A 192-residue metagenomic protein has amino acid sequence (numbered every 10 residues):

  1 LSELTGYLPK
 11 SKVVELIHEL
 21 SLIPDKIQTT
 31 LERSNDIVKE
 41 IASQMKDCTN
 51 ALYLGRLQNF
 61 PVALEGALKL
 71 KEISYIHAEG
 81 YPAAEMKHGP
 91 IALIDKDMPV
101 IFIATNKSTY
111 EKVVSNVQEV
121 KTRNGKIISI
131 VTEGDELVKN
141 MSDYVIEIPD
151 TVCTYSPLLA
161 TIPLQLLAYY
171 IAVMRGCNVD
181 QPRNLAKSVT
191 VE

Functional and structural regions predicted by a protein language model:
L1-L22, A104-P149, L167, R175-C177: Glycine-rich phosphate-binding loops that contact phosphosugars or nucleotide phosphates
L1-P99, A172-E192: Active-site phosphate/pyrophosphate-binding segments
D25, P61-L64, L68, M98 (+6 more regions): Feature representing long, continuous alpha-helical segments
E85-K121, T151-Q165, V173: Glycine-rich, anion-gripping cofactor-binding loops and their flanking helix/strand elements in enzyme active sites
K126, M141, T151-E192: Generic C-terminus detector
